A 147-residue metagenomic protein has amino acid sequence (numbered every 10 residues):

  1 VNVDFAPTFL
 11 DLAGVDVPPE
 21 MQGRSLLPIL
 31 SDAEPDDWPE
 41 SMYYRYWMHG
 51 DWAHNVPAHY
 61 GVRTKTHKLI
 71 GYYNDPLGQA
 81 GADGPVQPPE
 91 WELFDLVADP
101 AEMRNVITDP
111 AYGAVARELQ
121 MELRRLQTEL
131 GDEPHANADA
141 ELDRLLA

Functional and structural regions predicted by a protein language model:
V1: Substrate-positioning beta->alpha
D4-A6, D11-E92, L130, L145-A147: C-terminal cap/loop subdomain of S1 sulfatases and analogous C-terminal strand-loop tails that border
F5, P88, V106-A147: Long, internal low-complexity/basic segments
Y73-N74, N105-I107: Short clusters of small/polar residues that mark proteolytic maturation junctions
D99: Intrinsically disordered, low-complexity polar regions and short flexible loop motifs
